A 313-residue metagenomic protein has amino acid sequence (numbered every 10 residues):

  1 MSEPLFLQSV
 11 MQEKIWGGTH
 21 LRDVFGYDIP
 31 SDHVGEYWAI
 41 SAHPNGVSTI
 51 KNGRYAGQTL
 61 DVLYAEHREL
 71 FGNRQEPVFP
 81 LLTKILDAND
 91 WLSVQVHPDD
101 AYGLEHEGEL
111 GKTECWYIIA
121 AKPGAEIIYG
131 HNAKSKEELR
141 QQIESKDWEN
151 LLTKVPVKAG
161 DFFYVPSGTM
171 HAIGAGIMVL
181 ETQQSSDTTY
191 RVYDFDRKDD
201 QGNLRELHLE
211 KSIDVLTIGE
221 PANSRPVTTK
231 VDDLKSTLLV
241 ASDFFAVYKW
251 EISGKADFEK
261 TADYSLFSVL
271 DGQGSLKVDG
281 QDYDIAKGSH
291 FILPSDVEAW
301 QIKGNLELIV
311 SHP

Functional and structural regions predicted by a protein language model:
M1-K134, D194-A222, V247: Transition-metal
V78, L86-W91, D100, L110-G111 (+5 more regions): Ligand-binding loop in jelly-roll beta-barrel domains
T83-K84, L92, E114-Y117, K154-V155 (+3 more regions): His/acidic/aromatic-lined binding-pocket segments of jelly-roll/cupin-type domains and related regulatory beta-sandwich
S135-L139: Short, flexible helix-coil linker/hinge segments at the edges of structured domains or between repeats
Q141-E149, D271-S275: Short, structured beta-strand/loop micro-motifs enriched in basic residues and often containing a Trp
E144-L151, F162-Y164, M170-P221: An exposed, glycine/acidic-rich loop-and-rim segment of catalytic or binding clefts
L152-Y164, M178, V278-V297: Short acidic-glycine-tyrosine-enriched beta hairpin
P226-Y283, K287-S289: Acidic/His-leaning functional-site neighborhoods
